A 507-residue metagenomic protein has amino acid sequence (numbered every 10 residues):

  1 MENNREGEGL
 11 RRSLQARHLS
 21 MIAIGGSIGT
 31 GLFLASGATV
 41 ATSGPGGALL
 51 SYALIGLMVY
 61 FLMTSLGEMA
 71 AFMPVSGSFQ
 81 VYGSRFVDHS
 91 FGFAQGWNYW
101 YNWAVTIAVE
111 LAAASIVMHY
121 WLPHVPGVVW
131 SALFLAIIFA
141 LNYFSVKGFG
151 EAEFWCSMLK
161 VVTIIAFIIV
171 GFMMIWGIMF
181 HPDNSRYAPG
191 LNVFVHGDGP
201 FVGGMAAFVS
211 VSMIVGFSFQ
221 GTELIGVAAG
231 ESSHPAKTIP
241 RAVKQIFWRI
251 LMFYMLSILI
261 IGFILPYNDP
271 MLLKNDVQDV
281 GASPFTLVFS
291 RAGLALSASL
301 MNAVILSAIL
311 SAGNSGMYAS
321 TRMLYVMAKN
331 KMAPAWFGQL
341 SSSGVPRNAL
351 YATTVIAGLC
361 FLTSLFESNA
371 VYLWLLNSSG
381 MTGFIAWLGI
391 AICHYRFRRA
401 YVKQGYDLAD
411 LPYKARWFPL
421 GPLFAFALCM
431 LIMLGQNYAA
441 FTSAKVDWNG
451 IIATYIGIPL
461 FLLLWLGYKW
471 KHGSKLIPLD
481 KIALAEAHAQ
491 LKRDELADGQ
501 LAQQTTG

Functional and structural regions predicted by a protein language model:
M1-G37, A41-G46, Y60-T64, S76 (+3 more regions): Membrane-interface "cap" regions at the ends of multi-pass membrane proteins
R5-L10, L49, P126, M158-S299: Helix-loop-helix junctions that connect adjacent transmembrane segments in multi-pass membrane transporters
L10-R11, L34-F134, I138-A140, R249 (+1 more regions): Extracellular loop-to-transmembrane helix junctions
V75-S76, N98-A113, I214, F219-S232 (+2 more regions): Membrane-helix boundary/coupling elements in multi-pass transport proteins
Q80-S90, L111-S131, T163, G226-K237 (+4 more regions): Helix-loop-helix connectors at the membrane interface of multi-pass transporters/channels
V81, D88, Y120, V193-D198 (+3 more regions): TM-loop-TM module centered on a large, flexible mid-protein loop between adjacent transmembrane helices in multi-pass
V128-A188, Q220, V243-L251, L376-G389 (+3 more regions): Membrane-interface loop-to-helix entry segments
W155-C156, F337-V345, W387-A453: C-terminal membrane-solvent junction of multi-pass transporters and transport-like membrane proteins
